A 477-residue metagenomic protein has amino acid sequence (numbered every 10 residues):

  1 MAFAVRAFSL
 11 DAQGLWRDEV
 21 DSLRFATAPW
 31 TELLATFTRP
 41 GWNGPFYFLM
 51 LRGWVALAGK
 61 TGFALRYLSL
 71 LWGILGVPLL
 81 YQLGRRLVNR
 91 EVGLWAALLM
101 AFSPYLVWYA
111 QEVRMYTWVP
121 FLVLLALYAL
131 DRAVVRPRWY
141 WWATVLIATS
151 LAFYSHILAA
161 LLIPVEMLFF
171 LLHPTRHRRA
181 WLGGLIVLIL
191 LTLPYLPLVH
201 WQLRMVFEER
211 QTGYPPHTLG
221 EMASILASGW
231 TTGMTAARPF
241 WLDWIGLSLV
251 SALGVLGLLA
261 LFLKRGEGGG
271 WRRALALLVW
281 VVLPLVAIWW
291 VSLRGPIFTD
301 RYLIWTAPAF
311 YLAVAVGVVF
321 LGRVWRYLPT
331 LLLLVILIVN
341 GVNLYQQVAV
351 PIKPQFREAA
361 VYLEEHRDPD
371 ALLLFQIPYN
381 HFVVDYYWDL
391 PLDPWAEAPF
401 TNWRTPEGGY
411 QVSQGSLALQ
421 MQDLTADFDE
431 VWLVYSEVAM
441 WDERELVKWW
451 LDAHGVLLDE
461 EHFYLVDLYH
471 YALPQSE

Functional and structural regions predicted by a protein language model:
A2-Q475: Membrane-proximal helix-loop-helix interfaces that form the catalytic/acceptor-binding platform of multi-pass membrane
